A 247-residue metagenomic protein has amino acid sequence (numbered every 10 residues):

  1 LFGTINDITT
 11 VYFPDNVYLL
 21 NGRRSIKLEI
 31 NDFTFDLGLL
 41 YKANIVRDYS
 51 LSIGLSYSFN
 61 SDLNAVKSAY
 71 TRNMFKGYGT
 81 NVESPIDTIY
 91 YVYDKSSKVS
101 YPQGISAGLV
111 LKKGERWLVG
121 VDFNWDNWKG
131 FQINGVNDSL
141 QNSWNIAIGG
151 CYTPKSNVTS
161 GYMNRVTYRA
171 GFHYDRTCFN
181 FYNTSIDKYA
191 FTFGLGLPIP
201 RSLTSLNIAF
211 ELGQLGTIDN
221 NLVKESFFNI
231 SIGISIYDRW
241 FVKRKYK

Functional and structural regions predicted by a protein language model:
L1-K247: Outer-membrane beta-barrel porins/channels
